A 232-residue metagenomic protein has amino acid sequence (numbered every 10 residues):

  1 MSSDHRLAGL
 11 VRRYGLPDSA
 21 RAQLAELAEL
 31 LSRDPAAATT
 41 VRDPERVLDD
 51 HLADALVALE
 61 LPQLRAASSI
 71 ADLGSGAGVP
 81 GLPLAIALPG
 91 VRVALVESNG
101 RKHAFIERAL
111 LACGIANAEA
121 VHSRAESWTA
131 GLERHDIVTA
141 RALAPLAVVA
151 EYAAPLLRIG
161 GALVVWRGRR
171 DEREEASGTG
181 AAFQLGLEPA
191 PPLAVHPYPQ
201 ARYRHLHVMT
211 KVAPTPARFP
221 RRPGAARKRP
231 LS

Functional and structural regions predicted by a protein language model:
M1-A67, A71, A87, R101-A116: Class I SAM-dependent transferase core
M1-S3, L27-L31, G78-V79, H122 (+1 more regions): Short hydrophobic/aromatic-rich motifs at helix boundaries and adjacent loops
R6, L31, A38, R42 (+5 more regions): Homeobox/homeodomain signature
G74: Conserved glycine-centered beta->alpha loop in an early N-terminal alpha/beta scaffold
A77-G90: Conserved SAM-binding loop of SAM-dependent methyltransferases across substrates and taxa, primarily the Class I
V91-A94, S98-S232: S-adenosylmethionine
